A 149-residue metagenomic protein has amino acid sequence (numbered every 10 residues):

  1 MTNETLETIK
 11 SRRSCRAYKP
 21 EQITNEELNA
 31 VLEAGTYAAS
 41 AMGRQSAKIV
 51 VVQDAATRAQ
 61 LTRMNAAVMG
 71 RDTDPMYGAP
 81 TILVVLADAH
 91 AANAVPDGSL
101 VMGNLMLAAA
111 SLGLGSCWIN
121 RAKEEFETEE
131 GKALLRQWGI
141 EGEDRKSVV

Functional and structural regions predicted by a protein language model:
M1-T81: N-terminal amphipathic, basic helical "cap/leader" segment at the start of enzyme domains
R13, A87-A89: Short, histidine-centered active-site or binding-site loop motifs used for metal coordination, general acid-base
G35, L83, H90-L134: Small-aliphatic-rich amphipathic alpha-helix that forms the alpha element of a beta-alpha
G142-R145: C-terminal binding/interaction regions
V148-V149: Conserved small/polar residues in nucleotide/adenosyl-binding loops
